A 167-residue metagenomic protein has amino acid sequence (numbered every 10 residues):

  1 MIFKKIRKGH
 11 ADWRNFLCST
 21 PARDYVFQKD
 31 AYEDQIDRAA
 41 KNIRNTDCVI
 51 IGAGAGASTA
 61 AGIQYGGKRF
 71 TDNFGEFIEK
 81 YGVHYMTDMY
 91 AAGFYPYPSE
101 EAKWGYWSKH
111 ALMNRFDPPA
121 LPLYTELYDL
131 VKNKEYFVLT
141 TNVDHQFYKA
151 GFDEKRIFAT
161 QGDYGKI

Functional and structural regions predicted by a protein language model:
M1-I167: Conserved catalytic core of sirtuin-type NAD+-dependent deacylases
